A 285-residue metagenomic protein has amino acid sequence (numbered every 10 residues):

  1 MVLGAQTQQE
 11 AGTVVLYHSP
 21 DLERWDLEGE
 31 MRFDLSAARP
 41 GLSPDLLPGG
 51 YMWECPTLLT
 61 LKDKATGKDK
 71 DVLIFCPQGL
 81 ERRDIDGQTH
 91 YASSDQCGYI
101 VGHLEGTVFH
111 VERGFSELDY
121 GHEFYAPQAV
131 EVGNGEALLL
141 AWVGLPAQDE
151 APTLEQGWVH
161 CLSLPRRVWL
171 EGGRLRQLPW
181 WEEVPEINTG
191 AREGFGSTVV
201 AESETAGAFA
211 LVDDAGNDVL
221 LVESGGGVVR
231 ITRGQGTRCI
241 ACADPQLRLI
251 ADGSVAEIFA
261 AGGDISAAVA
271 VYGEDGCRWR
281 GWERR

Functional and structural regions predicted by a protein language model:
M1-Y17, L27-G29, D45-P48, C55-T60 (+3 more regions): Hydrophobic core segments of beta-strands in well-ordered, beta-rich domains
V2, G41-S43, D244: Active-site-adjacent structural elements in folded domains
Q8-G12, I85, H90-Q96, L154 (+1 more regions): Short, solvent-exposed loop/turn segments at conserved positions within beta-propeller repeat blades
V15-H18, G102-L104: Beta-propeller blade repeat segments, especially FG-GAP/WD-type strand-to-loop junctions in 6- to 7-bladed propeller
H18-S19, V168: Conserved Ser/Thr-centered positions that define the repeating blades of beta-propeller domains
L22: Short, acidic, Ser/Thr-enriched surface-loop or helix-capping motifs
W25-L59, T107-P127: Surface loop/turn signatures of beta-propeller and other carbohydrate-active proteins
A65-T66, F75-L80, D95-R285: Beta-rich accessory regions
